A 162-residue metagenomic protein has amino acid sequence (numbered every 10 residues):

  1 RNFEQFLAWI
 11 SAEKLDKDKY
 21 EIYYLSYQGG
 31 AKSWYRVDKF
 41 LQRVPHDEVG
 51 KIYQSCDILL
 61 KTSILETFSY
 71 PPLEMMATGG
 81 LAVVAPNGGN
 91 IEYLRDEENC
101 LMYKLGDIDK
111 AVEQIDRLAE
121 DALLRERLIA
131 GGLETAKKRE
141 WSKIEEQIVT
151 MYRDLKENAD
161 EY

Functional and structural regions predicted by a protein language model:
R1-R36: Conserved catalytic-core segment of nucleotide-activated headgroup transferases in glycan assembly
K51-C56: Short alpha-helical donor nucleotide-sugar binding micro-motif in glycosyltransferases
D57, G79: A short alpha->beta transition loop at the rim of the catalytic pocket in nucleotide-sugar-dependent
I64: Aromatic "clamp/platform" in nucleotide-sugar-dependent glycosyltransferases that forms part of the donor/acceptor
S69-P72, N90: Short glycine/serine-rich donor-binding loops of glycosyltransferases
L81-A85: Short hydrophobic beta-strand element within catalytic cores of glycosyltransferases and related nucleotide-activated
D96-E97, L101-I108, R117-A122: Conserved acidic donor-binding segment of nucleotide-sugar-dependent glycosyltransferases
L123-E157: A charged, aromatic-enriched C-terminal amphipathic alpha-helix characteristic of glycosyltransferases across folds
